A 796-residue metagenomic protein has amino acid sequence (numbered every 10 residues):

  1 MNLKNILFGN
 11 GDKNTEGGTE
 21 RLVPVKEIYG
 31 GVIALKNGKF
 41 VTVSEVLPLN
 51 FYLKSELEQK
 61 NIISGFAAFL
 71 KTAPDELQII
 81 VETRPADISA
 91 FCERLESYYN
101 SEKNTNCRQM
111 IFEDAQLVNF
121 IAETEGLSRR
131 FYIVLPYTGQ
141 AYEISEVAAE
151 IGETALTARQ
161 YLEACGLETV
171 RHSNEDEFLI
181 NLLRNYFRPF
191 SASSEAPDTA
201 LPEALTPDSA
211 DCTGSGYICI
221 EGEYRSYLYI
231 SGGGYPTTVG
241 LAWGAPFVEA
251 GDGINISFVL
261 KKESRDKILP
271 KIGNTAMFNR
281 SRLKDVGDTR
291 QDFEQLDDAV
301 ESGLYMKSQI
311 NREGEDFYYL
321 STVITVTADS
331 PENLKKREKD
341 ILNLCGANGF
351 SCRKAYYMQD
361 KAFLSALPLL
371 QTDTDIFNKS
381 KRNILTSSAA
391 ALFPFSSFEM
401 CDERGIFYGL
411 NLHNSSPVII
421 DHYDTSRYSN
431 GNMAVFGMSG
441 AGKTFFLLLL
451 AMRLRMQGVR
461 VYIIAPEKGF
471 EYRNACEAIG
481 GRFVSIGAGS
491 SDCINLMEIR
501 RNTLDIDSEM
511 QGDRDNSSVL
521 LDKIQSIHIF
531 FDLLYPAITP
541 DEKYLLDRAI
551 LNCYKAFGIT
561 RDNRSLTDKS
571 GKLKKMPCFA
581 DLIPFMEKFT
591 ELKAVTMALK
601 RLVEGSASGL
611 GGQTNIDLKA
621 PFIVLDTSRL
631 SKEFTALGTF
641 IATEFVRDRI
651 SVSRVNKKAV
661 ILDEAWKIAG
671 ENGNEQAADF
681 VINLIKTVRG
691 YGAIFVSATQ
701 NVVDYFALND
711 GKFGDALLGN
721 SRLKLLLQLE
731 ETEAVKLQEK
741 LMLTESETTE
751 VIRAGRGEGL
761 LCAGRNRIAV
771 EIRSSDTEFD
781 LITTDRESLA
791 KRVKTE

Functional and structural regions predicted by a protein language model:
N2, L22, V32-I33, S44-N50 (+15 more regions): P-loop NTPase motor domains
N2-S397: Extended, folded cores of ATP/NTP-driven motor/assembly subunits in large transport and secretion machines
D114, N119-A122, S128, T157-Q160 (+4 more regions): P-loop NTPase motor core of the ASCE superfamily
Q160, M452-Y462, G481: Post-Walker A helix-loop "phosphate-sensing" segment adjacent to the P-loop in P-loop NTPases
G440: Walker A (P-loop) phosphate-binding loop of P-loop NTPases
K443: Conserved lysine of the Walker
F446: Hydrophobic positions on the alpha1 helix immediately C-terminal to the Walker A/P-loop
